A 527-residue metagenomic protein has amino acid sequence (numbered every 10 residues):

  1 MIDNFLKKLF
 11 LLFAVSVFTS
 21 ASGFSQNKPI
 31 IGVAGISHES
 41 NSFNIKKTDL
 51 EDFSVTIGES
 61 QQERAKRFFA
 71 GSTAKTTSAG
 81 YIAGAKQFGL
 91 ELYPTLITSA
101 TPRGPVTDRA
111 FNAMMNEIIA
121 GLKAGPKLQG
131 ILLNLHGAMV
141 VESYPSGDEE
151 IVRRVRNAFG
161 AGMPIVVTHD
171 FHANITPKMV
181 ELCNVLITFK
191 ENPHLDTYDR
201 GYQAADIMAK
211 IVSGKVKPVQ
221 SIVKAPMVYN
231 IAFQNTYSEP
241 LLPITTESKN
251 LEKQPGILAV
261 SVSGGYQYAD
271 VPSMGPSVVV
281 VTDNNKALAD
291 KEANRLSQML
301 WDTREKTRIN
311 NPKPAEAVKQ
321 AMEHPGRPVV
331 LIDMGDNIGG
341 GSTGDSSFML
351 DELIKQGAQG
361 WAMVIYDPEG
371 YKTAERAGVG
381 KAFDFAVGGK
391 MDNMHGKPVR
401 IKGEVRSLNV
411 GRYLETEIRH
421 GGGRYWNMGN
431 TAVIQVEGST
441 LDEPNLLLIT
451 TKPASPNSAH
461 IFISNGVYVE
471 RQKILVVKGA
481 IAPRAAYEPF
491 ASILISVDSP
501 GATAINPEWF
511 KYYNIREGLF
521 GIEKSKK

Functional and structural regions predicted by a protein language model:
M1-L6: N-terminal secretory signal peptides that target proteins for export/translocation
K8-S20: Bacterial N-terminal signal peptides
G23-S25: Boundary at the C-terminal end of the N-terminal hydrophobic targeting segment
N27-G84: N-terminal amphipathic/basic leader segments beginning at the initiator methionine
P29-E39, F43-N44, F53, S60 (+7 more regions): Active-site histidine-anchored catalytic micro-motif
P29-I31, A232-P444, L448-K452: Hard-cation-handling environments
G89-L96, P102, V106, V166 (+3 more regions): Cap/lid and interdomain-hinge subdomains that line or gate substrate/regulatory clefts in soluble alpha/beta enzymes
P94, V278, W301, E415-K527: Extended hydrophobic packing segments that form well-structured cores
